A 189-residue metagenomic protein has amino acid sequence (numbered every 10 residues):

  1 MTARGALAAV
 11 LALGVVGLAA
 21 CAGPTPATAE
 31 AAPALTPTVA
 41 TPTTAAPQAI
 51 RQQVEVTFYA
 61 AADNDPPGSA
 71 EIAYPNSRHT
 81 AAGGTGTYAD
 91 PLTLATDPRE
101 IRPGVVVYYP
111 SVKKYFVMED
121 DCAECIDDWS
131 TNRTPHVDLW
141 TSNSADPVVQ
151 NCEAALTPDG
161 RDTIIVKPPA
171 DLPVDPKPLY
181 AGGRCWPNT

Functional and structural regions predicted by a protein language model:
M1-T25: Secretory targeting and sorting signals
T2, A12, A29-P33, P37 (+1 more regions): Well-ordered, non-transmembrane segments within structured domains
R4, T28-E30, G160-R161, T189: Extracellular/mature segments of secreted proteins
G17-A49: C-terminal region of N-terminal signal peptides and the immediate post-cleavage residues of exported proteins
V39-T189: Solvent-exposed, well-ordered loop and adjacent helix/strand elements within mature globular domains that form
